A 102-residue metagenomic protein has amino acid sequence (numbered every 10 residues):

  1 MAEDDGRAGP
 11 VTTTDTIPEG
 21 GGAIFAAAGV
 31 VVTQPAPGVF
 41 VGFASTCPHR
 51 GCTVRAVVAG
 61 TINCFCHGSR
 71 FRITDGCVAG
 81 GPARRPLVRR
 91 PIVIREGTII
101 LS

Functional and structural regions predicted by a protein language model:
M1-A59, R72-I73, C77, R85-S102: N-terminal pre-ligand scaffold of iron-sulfur
H67-R70: Detector for the c-type heme attachment site
